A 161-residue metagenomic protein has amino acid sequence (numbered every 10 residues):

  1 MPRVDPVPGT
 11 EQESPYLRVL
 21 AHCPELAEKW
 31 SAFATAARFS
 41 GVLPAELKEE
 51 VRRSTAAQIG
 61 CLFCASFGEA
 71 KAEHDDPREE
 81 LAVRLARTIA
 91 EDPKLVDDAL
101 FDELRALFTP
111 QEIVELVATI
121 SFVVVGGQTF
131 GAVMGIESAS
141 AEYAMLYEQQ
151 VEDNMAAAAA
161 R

Functional and structural regions predicted by a protein language model:
M1-R161: Hydrophobic alpha-helical segments
